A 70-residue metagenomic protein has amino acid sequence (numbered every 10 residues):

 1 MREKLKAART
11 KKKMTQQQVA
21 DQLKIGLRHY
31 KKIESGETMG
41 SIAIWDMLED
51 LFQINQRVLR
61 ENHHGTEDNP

Functional and structural regions predicted by a protein language model:
E3-Q22: Short basic helix-loop element that most often maps to the first helix and adjoining turn of HTH DNA-binding modules
K4-L5, L23-I25, E49-F52: Non-catalytic effector/regulatory segments
A8-K11, K32, M39, A43 (+2 more regions): Short, charged recognition helix plus adjacent turn of helix-turn-helix-like nucleic-acid-binding domains
Q16, E34, E49: Acidic-residue sensor for enzyme active/binding pockets
